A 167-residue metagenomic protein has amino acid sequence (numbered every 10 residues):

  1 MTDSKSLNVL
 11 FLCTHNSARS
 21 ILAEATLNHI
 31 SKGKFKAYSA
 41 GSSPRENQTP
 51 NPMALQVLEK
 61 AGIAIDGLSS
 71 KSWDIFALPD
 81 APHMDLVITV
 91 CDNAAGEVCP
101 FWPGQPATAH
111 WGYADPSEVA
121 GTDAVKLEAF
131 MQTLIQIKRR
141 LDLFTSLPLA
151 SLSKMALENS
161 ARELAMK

Functional and structural regions predicted by a protein language model:
T2-L78: Conserved active-site segments centered on acidic
S17, D92-A95: Short glycine-rich anion-binding loops that position phosphate/pyrophosphate groups of nucleotides and phosphorylated
N47-Q48, A95-E97: Short, charged/polar "capping" segments at the starts of alpha-helices and the immediately preceding loops
P82-H83: Alpha-helix C-terminal capping/helix-to-coil transition sites in glycosyltransferase folds
L86: Short, Asp-centered acidic motifs that coordinate Mg2+ and/or phosphate in catalytic or ligand-binding sites
T89-V90, H110: Redox-cofactor binding/interface segments in oxidoreductases and associated redox assembly factors
V98-K167: Phosphate-binding/catalytic loops
